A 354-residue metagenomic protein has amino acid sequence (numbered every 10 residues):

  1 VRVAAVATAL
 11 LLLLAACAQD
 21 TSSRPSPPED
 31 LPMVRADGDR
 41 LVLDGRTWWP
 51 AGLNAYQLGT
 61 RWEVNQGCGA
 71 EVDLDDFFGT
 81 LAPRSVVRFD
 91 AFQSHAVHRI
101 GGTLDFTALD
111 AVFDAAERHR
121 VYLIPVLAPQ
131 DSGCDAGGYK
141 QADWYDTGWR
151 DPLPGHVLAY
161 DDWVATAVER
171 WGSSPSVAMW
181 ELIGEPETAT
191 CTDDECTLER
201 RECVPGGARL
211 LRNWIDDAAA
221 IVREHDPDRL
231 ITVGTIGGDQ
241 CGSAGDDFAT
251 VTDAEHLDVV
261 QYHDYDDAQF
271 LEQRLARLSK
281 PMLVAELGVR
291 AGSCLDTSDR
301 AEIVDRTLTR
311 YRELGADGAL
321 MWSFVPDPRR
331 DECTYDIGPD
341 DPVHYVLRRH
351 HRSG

Functional and structural regions predicted by a protein language model:
V1-A9: N-terminal export and membrane-targeting signals
A4, C17-T21, D90: Residue-level detector of intrinsically disordered/flexible regions characterized by low predicted structural confidence
T8-L11, L283: Core hydrophobic alpha-helical transmembrane segments of single-pass membrane proteins
L13-D30: C-terminal region of N-terminal signal peptides and the immediate post-cleavage residues of exported proteins
D30-V259, D266-F270, R277, A291-S298 (+6 more regions): Active-site mouth of glycoside hydrolases
G234, Y262, M282-E286: Active-site neighborhood of phospho(di)ester-bond hydrolases with catalytic His/Asp-centered motifs
S353-G354: Short, solvent-exposed mixed-charge patches
